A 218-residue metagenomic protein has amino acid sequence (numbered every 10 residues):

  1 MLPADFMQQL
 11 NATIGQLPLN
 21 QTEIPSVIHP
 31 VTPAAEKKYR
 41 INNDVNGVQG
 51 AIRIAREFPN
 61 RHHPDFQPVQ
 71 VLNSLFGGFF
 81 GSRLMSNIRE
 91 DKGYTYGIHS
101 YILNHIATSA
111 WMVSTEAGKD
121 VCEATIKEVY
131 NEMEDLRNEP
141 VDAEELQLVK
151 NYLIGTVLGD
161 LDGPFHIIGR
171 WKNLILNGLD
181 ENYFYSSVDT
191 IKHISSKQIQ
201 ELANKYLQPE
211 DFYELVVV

Functional and structural regions predicted by a protein language model:
M1-I24, E90-V218: Charge-rich, well-structured scaffold segments of protease-associated domains
M1-N60: An aromatic/glycine/proline-enriched structural segment found at the starts of mature extracellular/organellar domains
G47-Q49, P64-Q67, G93, I106-A110: Short gly/pro-enriched beta-turn/loop segments at secondary-structure junctions
I54, P64-F76, L84-E90: Active/ligand-binding-proximal structured segments within catalytic/core domains that scaffold catalytic residues
F58, H62-D65, N177: Extended, charge-rich low-complexity interaction segments
